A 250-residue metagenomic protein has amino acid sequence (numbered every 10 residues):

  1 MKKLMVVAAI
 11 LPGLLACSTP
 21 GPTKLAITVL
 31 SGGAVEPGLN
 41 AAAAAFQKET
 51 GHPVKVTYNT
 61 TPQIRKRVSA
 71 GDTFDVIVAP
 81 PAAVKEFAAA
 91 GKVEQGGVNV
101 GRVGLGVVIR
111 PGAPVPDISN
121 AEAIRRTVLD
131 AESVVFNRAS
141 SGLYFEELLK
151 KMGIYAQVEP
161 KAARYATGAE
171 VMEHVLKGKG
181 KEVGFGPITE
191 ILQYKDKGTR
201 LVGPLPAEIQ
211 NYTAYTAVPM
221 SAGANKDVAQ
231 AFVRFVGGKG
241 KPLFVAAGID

Functional and structural regions predicted by a protein language model:
M5-A16: Bacterial N-terminal signal peptides
S18-P62, K66-D72, P81-A90, Q95-V103 (+1 more regions): Exported/periplasmic ABC-transporter solute-binding proteins
D75-V76: Phosphopantetheine-dependent thiolation modules in NRPS/PKS and related acyl-activating systems
